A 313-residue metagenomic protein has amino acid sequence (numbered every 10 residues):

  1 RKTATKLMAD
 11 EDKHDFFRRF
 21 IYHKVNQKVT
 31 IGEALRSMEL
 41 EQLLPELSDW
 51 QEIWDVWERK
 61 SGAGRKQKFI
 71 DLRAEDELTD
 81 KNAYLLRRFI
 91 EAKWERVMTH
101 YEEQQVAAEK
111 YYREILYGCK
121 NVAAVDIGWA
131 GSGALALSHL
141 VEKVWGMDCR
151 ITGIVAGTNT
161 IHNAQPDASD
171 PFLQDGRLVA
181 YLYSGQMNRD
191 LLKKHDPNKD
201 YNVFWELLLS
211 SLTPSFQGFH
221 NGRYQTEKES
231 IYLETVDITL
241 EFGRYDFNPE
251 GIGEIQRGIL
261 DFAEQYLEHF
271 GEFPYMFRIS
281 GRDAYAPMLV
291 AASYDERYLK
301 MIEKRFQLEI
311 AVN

Functional and structural regions predicted by a protein language model:
R1-N313: Long, low-complexity, Lys/Arg-enriched
